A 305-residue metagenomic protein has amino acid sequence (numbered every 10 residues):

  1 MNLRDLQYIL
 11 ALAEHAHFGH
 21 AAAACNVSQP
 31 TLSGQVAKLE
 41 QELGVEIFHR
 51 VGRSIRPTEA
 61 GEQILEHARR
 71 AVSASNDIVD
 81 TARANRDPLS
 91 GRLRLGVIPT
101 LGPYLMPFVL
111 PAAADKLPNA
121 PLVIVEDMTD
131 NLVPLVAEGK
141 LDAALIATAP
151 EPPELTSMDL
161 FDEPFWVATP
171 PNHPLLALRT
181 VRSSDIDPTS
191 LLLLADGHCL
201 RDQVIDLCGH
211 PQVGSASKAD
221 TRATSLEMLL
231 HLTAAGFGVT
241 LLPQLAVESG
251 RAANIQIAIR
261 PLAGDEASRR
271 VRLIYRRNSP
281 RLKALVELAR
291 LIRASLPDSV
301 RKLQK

Functional and structural regions predicted by a protein language model:
L10-P30, G52: Short helix-boundary/capping micro-motifs
E40-P57: A short LG(V/I)-centered, amphipathic sequence patch enriched for acidic residue(s) preceding the LG motif
E42-L43, Q63-R86, L288, I292: Alpha-helical linker/hinge and terminal dimerization helices associated with HTH transcriptional regulators
S90-P153, G214, A223-L226: Central regulatory/effector-binding core of bacterial HTH transcription factors
L105, F237, I257-R301: A late-sequence structural motif
M128-L141, I146-A147, L193, G197-A258: Hydrophobic hinge/microswitch elements
P152-L191: Flexible hinge/capping segments at coil-to-helix
L175, S190-Q212, R281-L291, S295-K305: Secondary-structure junction motif
